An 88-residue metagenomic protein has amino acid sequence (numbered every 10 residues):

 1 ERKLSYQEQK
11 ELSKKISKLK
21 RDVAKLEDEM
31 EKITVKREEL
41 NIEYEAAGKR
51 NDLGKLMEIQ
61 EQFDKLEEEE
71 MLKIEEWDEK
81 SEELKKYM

Functional and structural regions predicted by a protein language model:
E1-M88: Charged, heptad-repeat coiled-coil alpha-helices that serve as long linker/dimerization "arms" in large NTP-dependent
